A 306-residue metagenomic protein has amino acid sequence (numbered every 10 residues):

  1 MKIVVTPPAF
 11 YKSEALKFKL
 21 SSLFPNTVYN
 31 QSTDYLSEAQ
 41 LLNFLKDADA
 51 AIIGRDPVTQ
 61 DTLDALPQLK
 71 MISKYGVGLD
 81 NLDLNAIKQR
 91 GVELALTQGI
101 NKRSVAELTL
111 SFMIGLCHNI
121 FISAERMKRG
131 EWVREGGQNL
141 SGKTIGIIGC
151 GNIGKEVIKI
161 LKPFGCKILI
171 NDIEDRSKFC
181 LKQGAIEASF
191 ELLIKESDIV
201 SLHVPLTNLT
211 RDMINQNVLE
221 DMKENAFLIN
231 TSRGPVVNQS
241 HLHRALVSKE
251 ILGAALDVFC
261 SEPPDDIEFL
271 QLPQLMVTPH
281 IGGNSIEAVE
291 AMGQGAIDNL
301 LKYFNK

Functional and structural regions predicted by a protein language model:
M1-A48, L169: N-terminal glycine-/charge-rich "phosphate-binding" loop or analogous flexible N-terminal tail
P7, I53-R55, G76, L202-V204 (+2 more regions): Glycine-rich, N-terminal phosphate-binding loop of Rossmann-like dinucleotide-binding domains
L16, K88, A95-L108, C260-K306: C-terminal helix-to-coil terminal segments
D49-A124, Q138: Phosphate/diphosphate ligand-binding glycine-rich loop within oxidoreductases
Q60-L63, E174-E268: Rossmann-like adenosine-cofactor binding region
L69, S141-T144, N225: Phosphate-coordination loops involved in phosphoryl transfer and adenosine-cofactor binding
S123-E156: Glycine-rich NAD(P)-binding loop of Rossmann-like domains
P163-K167: Conserved S-adenosyl-L-methionine
